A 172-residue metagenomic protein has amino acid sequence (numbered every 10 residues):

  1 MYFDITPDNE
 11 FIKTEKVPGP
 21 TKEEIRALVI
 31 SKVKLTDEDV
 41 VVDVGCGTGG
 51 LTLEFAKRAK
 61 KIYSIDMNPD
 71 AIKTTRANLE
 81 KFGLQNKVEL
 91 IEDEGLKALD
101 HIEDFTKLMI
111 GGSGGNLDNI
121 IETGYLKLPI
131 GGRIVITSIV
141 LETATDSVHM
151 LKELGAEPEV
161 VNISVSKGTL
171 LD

Functional and structural regions predicted by a protein language model:
M1-D37, V42, T74-A77: Class I SAM-dependent transferase core
G45: Conserved S-adenosyl-L-methionine
T48-K60: Conserved SAM-binding loop of SAM-dependent methyltransferases across substrates and taxa, primarily the Class I
K61-D66: Conserved SAM-binding motif I beta-strand of class I
M67-F105: S-adenosyl-L-methionine
D104-G112: Short SAM/SAH-binding signature in class I
G115-T123: A short, conserved alpha-helix within the catalytic core of class I
T123-D172: C-terminal substrate-binding/active-site "lid" region of AdoMet-derived donor-dependent transferases
